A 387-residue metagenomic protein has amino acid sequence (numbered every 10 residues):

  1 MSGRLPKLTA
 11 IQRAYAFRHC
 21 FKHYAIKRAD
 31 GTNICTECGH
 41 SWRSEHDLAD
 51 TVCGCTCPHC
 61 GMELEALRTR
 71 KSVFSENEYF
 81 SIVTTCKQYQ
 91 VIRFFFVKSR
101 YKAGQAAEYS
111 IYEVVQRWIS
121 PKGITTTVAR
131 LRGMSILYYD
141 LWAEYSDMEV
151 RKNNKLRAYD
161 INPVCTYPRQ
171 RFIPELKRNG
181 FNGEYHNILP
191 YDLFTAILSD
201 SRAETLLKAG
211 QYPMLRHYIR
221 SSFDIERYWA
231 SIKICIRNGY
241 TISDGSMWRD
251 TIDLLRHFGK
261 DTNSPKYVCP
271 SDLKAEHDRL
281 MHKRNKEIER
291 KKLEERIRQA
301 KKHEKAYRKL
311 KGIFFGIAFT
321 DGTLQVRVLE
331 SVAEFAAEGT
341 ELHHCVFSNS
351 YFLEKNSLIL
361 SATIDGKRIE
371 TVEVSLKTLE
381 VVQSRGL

Functional and structural regions predicted by a protein language model:
M1-L387: Glycine-focused motif/segment detector
